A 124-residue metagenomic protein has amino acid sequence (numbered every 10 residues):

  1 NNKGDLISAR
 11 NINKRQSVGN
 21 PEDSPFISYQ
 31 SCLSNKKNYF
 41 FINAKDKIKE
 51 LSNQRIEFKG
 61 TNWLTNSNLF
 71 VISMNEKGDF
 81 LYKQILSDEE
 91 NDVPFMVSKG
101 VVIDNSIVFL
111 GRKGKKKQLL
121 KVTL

Functional and structural regions predicted by a protein language model:
N1, N43-T65: Short, conserved, GDST-rich strand-edge loop motifs in beta-rich repeat architectures
N2, N68-V71, K117-K121: Hydrophobic beta-strand positions in blades of beta-propellers and related beta-sheet-rich domains
D5-Q30, T65-F70, M74-D104: Conserved blade-ending motifs and adjacent loop-strand segments that build the rim/top face of beta-propeller domains
L6, Q16-V18, K47-E50, K116-K117: Flexible loop/turn segments at secondary-structure boundaries
L6-R10, Y39-I42, K49-N53, L81-K83: Extended hydrophobic-aromatic, low-complexity segments
K36-F41, D104-F109: Entry beta-strands of beta-propeller and related beta-repeat scaffolds
A44-D46, L110-G114: Beta-strand C-termini and the immediately following turn/loop, strongest in propeller blades
L110-G111, K121-L124: Extended, compositionally biased alpha-helical segments that mediate assembly or anchoring
